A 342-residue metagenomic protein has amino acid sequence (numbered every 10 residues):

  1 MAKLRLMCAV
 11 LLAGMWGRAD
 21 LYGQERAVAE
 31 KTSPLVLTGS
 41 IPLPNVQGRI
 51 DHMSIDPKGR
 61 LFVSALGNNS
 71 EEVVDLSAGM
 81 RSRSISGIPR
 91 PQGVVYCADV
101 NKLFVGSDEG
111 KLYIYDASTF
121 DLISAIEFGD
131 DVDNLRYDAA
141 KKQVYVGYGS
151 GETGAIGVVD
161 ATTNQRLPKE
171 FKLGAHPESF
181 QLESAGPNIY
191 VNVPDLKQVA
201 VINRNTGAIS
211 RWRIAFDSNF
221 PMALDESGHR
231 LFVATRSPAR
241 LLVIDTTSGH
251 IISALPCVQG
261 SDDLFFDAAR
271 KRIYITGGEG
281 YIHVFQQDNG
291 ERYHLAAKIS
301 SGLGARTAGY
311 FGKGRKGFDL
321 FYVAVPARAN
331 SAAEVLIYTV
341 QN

Functional and structural regions predicted by a protein language model:
M1-C8, G17: Bacterial N-terminal signal peptides that target proteins for export
A19-G23: Boundary at the C-terminal end of the N-terminal hydrophobic targeting segment
Q24-N342: Predominantly soluble domains enriched in secretory-pathway, periplasmic, or organellar proteins
